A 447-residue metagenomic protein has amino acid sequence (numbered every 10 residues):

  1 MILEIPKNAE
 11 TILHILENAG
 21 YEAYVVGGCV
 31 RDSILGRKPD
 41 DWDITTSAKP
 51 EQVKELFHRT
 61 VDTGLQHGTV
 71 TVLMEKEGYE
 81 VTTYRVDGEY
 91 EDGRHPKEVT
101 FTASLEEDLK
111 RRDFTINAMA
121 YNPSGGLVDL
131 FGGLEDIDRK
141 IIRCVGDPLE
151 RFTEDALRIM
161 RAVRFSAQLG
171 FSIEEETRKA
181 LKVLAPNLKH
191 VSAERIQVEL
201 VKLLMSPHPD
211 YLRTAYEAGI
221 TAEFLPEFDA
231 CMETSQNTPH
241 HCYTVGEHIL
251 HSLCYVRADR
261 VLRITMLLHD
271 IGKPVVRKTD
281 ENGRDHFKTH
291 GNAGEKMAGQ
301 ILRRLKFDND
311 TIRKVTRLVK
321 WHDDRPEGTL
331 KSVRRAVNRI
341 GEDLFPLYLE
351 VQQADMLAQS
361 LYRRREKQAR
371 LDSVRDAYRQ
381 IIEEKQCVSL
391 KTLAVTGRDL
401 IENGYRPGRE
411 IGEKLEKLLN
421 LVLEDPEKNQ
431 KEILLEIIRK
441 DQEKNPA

Functional and structural regions predicted by a protein language model:
M1-A447: Catalytic cores of the polymerase beta-like nucleotidyltransferase superfamily and closely associated nucleotide
